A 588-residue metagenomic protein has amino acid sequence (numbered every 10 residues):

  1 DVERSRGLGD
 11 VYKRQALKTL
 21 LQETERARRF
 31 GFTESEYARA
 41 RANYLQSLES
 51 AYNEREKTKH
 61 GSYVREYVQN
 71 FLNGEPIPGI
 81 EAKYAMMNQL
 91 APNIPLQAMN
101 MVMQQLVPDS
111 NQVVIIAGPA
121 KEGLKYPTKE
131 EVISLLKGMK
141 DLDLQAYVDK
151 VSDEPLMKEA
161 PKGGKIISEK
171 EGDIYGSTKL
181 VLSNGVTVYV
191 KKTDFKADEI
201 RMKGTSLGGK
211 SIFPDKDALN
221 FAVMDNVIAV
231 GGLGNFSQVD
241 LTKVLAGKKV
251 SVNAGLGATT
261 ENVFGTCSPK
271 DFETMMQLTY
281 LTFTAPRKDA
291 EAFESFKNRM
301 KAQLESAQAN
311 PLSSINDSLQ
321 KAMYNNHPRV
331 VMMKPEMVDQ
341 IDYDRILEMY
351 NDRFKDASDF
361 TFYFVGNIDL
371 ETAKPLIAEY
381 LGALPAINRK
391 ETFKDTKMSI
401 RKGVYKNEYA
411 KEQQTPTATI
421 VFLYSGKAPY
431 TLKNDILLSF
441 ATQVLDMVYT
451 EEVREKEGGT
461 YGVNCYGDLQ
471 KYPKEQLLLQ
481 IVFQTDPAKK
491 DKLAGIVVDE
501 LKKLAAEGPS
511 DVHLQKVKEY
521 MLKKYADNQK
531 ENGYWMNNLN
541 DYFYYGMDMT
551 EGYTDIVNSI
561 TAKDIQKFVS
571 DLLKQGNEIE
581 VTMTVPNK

Functional and structural regions predicted by a protein language model:
D1, K203-T266, P328-M332, V448-G462: M16/MPP (pitrilysin/insulinase) zinc-metallopeptidase core fold and M16-derived inactive scaffolds
D1, S47-N93, P108, A307-A357 (+4 more regions): Scaffold signal of the M16-like zinc-metallopeptidase fold and its non-catalytic homologs
V2-L8, Y12: Single conserved hydrophobic/aromatic residue that forms the stacking wall/gate of nucleotide- or nucleobase-binding
K13-R14, R26-T33, K196, G208-P214 (+7 more regions): Short beta-strands and strand-coil junctions in structured, solvent-facing domains, enriched
T19-Q22, F32-V64, A246-D352, L514-N532: Acidic/histidine-enriched segments that form metal/cofactor-coordinating and catalytic pocket/exosite environments
L20, Y44, M99, G185 (+18 more regions): Buried hydrophobic packing residues in well-ordered domains
F32, R39, I94, D109-Q112 (+21 more regions): Extracytoplasmic
A38-A42, Q69-D215, T361-Y363, I368-E412 (+5 more regions): Proteolytic maturation boundary segments
